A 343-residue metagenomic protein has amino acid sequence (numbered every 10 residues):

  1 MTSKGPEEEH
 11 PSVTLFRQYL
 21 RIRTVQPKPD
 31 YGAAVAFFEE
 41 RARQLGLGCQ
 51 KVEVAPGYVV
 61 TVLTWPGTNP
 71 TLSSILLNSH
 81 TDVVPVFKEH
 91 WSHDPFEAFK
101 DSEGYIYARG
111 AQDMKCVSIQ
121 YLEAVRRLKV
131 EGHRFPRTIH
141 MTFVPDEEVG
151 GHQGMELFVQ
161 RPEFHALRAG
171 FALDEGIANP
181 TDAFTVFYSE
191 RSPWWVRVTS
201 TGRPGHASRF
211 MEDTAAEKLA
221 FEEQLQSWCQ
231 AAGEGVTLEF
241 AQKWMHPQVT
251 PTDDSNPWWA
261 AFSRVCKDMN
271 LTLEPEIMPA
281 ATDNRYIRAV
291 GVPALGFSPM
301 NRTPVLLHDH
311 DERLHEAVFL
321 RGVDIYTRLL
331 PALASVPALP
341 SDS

Functional and structural regions predicted by a protein language model:
M1-A111, S118, L122, L128-P136: Acidic/His- and Gly-rich active-site-bordering loop/insert found across diverse amide/peptide-bond hydrolases
M1-E7, T24, C49, E53 (+4 more regions): Metal-dependent amide/peptide-bond hydrolase catalytic core, centered on the "pita-bread" metallohydrolase fold
L47, S73, R137, R168-G170 (+1 more regions): Loop/turn elements at helix/coil->beta-strand transitions in domains of secreted/extracellular proteins
V60-T64, A172, R197: Conserved hydrophobic/aromatic beta-strand scaffold that supports enzyme active sites
N78-H80, F143, A172-G176, T199-T201 (+1 more regions): Short beta-strand segments
Y105, Q112-S189: Acidic/histidine-rich catalytic neighborhood of metal-dependent amide-processing enzymes
I106-I119, E148, D213-A216, R313-L320: Short, conserved micro-motifs enriched in small and acidic residues
